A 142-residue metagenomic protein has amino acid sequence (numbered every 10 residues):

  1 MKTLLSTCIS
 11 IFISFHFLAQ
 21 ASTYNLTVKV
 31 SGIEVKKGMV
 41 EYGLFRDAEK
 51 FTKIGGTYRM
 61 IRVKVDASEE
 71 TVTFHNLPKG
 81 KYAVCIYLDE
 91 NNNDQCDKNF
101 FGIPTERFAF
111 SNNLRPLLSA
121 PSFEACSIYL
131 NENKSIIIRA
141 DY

Functional and structural regions predicted by a protein language model:
M1-T23: Bacterial Sec-dependent N-terminal signal peptides
Y24-G32: A short, amphipathic beta-strand motif
V35-F45, K50-T52: Short, ordered, surface-exposed loop/turn motifs in non-cytosolic proteins
V63-S68, L130: Short proline/glycine- and polar residue-rich coil/turn motifs
F74-L77: Short, flexible loop/turn segments at beta-strand junctions in immunoglobulin-like and fibronectin type III
Y82-I86: A short tyrosine-centered beta-strand micro-motif
E90-D97: Acidic, glycine-anchored loop motifs typical of Ca2+
E106-Y142: Extracellular beta-sheet/turn segments enriched in Thr/Pro/Gly and aliphatic residues
